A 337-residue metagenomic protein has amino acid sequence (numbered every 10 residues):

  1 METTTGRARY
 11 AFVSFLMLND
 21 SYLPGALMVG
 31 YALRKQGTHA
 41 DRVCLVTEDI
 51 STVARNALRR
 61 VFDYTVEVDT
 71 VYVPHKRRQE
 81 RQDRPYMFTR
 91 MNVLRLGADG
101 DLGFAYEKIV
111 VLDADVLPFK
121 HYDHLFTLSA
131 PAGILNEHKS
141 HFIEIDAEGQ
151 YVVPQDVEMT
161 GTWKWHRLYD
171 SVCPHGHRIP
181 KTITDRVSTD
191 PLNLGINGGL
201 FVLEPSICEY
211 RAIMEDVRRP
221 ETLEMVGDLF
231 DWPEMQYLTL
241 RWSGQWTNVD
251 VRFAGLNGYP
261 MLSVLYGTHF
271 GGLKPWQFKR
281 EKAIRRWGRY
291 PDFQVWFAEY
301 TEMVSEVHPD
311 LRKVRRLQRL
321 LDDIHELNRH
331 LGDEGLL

Functional and structural regions predicted by a protein language model:
E2-L16, Y22, M28, R60 (+1 more regions): A glycosyltransferase accessory/donor-loop signature
A32-A40: Short, acidic, metal-binding catalytic loop of nucleotide-sugar glycosyltransferases
R42-D49: Short internal beta-strands
T52-A105: Active-site-proximal specificity loops/subdomain of glycosyltransferases
R81, F142-S188: Charged, glycine/proline-rich intrinsically disordered loops and linkers
I109: Short aromatic/hydrophobic "clamp" motif used to bind/position activated sugar donors
L112: Catalytic metal- and UDP-sugar-binding loop of GT-A-like glycosyltransferases, i.e., residues flanking the conserved
P118-M159: Conserved donor-nucleotide/metal-binding helix-loop-beta segment in metal-dependent transferases, i.e., the alpha-helix
